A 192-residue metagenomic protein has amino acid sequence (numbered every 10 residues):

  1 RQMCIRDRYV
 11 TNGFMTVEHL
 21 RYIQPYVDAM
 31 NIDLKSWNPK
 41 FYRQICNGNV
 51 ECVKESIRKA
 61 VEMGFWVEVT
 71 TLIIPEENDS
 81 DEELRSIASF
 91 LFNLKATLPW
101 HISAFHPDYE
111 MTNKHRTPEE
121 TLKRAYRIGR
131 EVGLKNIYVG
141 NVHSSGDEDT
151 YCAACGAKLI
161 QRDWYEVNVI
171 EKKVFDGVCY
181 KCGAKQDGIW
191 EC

Functional and structural regions predicted by a protein language model:
R1-I5: Short, small-residue-biased leader/transition segments that mark boundaries at the very start of proteins
R6-V69: Radical SAM/AdoMet-radical enzyme domain recognition
R8, E18, M30-D33, F41 (+7 more regions): Short, flexible coil/linker segments at or flanking structured domains
Y9-V10, V67-T71, P99-I102, Y138-V139: Short beta-strand segments at enzyme active-site cores
N12-F14, K35-W37, L72-I74, S103-P107 (+1 more regions): Active-site beta-loop-alpha junctions enriched in small/polar residues
V17-H19, P39-R58, I74-S89, M111-E120: Conserved non-cysteine loop/helix-boundary elements of the Radical SAM core domain that shape
E77-C192: Auxiliary Fe-S-binding modules of radical SAM enzymes
